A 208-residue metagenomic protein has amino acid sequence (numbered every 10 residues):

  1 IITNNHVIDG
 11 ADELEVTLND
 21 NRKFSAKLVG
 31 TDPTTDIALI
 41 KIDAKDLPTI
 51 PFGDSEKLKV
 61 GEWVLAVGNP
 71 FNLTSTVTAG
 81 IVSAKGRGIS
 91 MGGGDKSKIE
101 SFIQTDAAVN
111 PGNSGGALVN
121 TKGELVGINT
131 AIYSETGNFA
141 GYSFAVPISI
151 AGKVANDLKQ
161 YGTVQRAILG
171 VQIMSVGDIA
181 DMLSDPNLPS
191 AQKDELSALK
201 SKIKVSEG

Functional and structural regions predicted by a protein language model:
I1-E207: Serine-dependent protease modules
